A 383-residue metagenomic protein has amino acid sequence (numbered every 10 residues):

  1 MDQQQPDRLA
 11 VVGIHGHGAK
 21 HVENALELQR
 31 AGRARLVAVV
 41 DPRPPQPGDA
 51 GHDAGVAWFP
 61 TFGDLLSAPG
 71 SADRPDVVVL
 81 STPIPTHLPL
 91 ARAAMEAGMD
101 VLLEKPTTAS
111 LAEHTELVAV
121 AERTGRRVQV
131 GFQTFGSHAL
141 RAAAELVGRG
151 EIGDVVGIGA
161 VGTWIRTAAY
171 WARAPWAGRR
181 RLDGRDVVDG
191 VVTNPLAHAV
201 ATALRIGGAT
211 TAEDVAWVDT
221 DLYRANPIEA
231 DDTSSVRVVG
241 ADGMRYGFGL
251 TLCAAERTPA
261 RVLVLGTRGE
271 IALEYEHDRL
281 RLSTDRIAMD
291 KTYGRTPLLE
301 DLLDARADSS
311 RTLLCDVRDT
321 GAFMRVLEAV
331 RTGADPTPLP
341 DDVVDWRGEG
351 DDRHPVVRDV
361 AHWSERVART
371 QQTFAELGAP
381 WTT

Functional and structural regions predicted by a protein language model:
M1-A54: N-terminal Rossmann-like dinucleotide-binding module
A34-L36, D308-A322: Glycine- and charged-residue-rich phosphate/anionic-cofactor binding loop of Rossmann-like
A38, V77, G157: Short, Asp-centered acidic motifs that coordinate Mg2+ and/or phosphate in catalytic or ligand-binding sites
A57-T61: Short acidic-hydrophobic, aromatic-tinged amphipathic segments that line or gate anion-handling sites
F62-D73: Short amphipathic alpha-helix with an adjacent loop that forms part of the alpha/beta core around
V77, P83-I84, L88-F135: Beta-strand-loop-alpha-helix segment that lines the small-molecule cofactor/substrate pocket of alpha/beta enzymes
F135-V218, N226: Predominantly a Rossmann-like dinucleotide-binding segment in NAD(P)-dependent oxidoreductases
N194-R279, D285-L313, L327-R331, V344-T383: Contiguous beta-strand/loop segments that form the cofactor/metal-binding neighborhood of enzyme cores
